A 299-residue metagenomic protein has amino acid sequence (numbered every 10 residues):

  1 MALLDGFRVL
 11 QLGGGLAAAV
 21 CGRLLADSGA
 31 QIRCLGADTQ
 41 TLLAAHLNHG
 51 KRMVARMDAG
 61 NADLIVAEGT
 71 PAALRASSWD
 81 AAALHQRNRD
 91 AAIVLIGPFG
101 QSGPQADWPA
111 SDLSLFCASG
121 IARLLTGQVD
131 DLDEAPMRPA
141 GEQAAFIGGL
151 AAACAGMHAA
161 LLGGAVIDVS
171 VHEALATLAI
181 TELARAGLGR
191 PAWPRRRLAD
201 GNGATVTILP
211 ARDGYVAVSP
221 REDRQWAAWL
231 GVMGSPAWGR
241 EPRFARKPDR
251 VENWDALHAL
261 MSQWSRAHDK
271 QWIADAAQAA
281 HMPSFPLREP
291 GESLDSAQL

Functional and structural regions predicted by a protein language model:
M1-A160: N-terminal helix-loop segment corresponding to the beta1-alpha1 unit of nucleotide/adenylate-binding folds
I32, I167, S284-F285: Hydrophobic anchor at the start of a short beta-strand that flanks the dinucleotide cofactor-binding loop
P98-G100, V171-L178, D213, R221-R224 (+1 more regions): Glycine-rich beta-alpha junction loops
Q101-P104, D131-Q143, G163-T177, R190-A199 (+2 more regions): Conserved Rossmann-fold dehydrogenase catalytic segment
G149-V166, T181-G187, L230-A237: Oxidoreductase and adenylate-handling cofactor-binding alpha/beta cores
L198, A204-A280, S284: Aromatic-enriched alpha-helical interface/lid elements that frame and gate functional surfaces
A276-L299: Conserved PLP cofactor-binding pocket of PLP-dependent enzymes
